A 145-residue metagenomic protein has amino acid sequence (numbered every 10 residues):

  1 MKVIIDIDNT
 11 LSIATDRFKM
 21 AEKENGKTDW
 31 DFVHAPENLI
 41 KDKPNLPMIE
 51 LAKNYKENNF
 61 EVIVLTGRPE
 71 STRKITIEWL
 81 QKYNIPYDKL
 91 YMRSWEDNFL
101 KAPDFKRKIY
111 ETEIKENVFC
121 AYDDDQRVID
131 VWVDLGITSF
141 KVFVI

Functional and structural regions predicted by a protein language model:
M1-V3, V118-F119: The start of beta-strands in P-loop NTPase/AAA+ ATPase cores
K2-E96: Alpha-helical substrate-recognition element adjacent to the catalytic core
P44-M48, P103-K106, D125: Amphipathic coiled-coil/heptad-repeat helices and related helical stalk/stem segments that mediate oligomerization
K74, F99-D104, D130-V131: Short, solvent-exposed polar/charged micro-motifs at secondary-structure junctions
T76-N84, K108, V131-G136: Short, aromatic/basic amphipathic alpha-helical patches
W95-K101, R127, I145: A short acidic, often aromatic-flanked loop/helix-cap motif at beta-alpha or helix-coil junctions that lines enzyme
K101-E113: Short loop-to-alpha-helix "cap/lid" segments that border enzyme active sites across diverse enzyme classes
Y110, E116-I145: Acidic, Mg2+-coordinating phosphoryl-transfer loop and its flanking beta/alpha structural elements, shared across
